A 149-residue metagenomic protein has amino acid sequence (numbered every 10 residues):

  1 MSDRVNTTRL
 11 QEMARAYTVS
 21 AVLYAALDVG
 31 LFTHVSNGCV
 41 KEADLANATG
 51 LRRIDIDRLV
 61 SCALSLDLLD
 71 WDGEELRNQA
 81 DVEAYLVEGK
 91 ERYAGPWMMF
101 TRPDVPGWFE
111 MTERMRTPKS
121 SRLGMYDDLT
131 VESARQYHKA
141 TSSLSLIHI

Functional and structural regions predicted by a protein language model:
M1-V5: Basic/polar N-terminal segments that are highly enriched at the extreme N-terminus, encompassing both cleavable
N6-S20: Short, Lys/Arg-enriched N-terminal segment that forms or immediately precedes the first helix of a structured domain
M13-Y17, A25-A26, T33-H34, I54-L146: Conserved Class I S-adenosyl-L-methionine-dependent methyltransferase catalytic core
L27-D28, K41: Short N-terminal amphipathic alpha-helix/helix-capping patch enriched in small hydrophobics with frequent Ser/Thr
G38-A48: Short acidic, hydrophobic short linear motifs in intrinsically disordered regions
